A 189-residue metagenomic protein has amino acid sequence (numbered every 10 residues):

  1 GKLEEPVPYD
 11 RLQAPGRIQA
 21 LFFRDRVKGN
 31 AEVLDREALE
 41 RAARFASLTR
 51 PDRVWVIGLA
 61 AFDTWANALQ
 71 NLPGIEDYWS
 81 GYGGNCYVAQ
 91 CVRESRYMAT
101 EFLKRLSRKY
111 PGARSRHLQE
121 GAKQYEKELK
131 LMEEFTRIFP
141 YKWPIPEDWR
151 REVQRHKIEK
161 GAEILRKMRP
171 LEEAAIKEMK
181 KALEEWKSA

Functional and structural regions predicted by a protein language model:
G1-R108: Noncatalytic regulatory segments and standalone regulatory/sensor domains
Y87-Q90, E94-A189: Charged, long alpha-helical assembly modules
